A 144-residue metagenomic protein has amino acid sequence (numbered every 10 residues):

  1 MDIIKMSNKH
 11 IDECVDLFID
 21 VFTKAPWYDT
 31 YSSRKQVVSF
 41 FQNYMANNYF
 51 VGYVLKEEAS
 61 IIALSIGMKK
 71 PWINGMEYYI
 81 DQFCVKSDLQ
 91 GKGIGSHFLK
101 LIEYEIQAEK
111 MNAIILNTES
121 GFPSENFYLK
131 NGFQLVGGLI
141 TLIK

Functional and structural regions predicted by a protein language model:
M1-D16: A short beta-loop-alpha structural element at the N-terminal edge of CoA-dependent acyl/N-acetyltransferase catalytic
D2, I19-F41: Conserved GNAT-fold acetyl-CoA-binding loop/helix
Q42-V54: A short helix-loop-beta-strand connector motif used in the catalytic cores of GNAT acetyltransferases and, in some
V54, S60-K69, Y79, C84: Conserved beta-strand in the GNAT
K70-I80, Q90, V136-G137: A conserved beta-turn-beta hairpin within the catalytic core of GNAT-like acetyltransferases that forms part
V85, G91-Y104, K130: Conserved acetyl-CoA-binding loop-helix of GNAT-fold acetyltransferases
L99, I106-E119: Conserved GNAT acetyl-CoA-binding A-motif
I115-E125, L142-I143: Conserved beta-strand-loop-alpha-helix junction that forms the acyl-donor binding cleft
